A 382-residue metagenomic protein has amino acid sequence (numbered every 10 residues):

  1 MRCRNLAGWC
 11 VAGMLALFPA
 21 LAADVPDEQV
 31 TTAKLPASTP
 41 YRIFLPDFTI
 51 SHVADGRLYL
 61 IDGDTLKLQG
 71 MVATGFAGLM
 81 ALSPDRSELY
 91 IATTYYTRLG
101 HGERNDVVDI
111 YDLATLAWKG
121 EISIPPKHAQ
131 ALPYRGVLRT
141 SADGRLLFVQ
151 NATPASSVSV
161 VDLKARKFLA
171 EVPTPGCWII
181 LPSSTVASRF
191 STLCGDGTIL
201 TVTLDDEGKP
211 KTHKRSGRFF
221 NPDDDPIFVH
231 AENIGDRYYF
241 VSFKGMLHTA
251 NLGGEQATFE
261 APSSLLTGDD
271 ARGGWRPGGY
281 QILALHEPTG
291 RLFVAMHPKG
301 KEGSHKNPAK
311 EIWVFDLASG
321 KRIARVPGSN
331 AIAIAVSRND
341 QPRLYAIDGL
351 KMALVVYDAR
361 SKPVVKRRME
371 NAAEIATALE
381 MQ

Functional and structural regions predicted by a protein language model:
D24-E28, T65-V72, F76-G78, A117-A129 (+5 more regions): A short beta-strand motif characteristic of beta-propeller blades
P26-K34, T74-D85, A129-R139, P175-T185 (+4 more regions): Repeated scaffold domains used in trafficking and secretory/extracellular systems, primarily beta-propellers
A37-I50, A92-N105, V294-A309: Short, conserved, GDST-rich strand-edge loop motifs in beta-rich repeat architectures
T39-Y41, D85-S87, D143-R145, V186-S188 (+3 more regions): Short coil/turn segments that connect the beta-strands within blades of beta-propeller domains
T49-H52, Y95-G100, P154-A155, D196-I199 (+3 more regions): Short glycine/acidic-enriched loop and turn motifs that connect beta-strands
D62-T65, L113-T115, D162-R166, L204-E207 (+3 more regions): Short loop/turn segments that connect beta-strands within beta-propeller blades
T115-V158, A165-L181: Asp-box/WD-like beta-propeller blade repeats and closely related beta-sheet repeat scaffolds
W275-K321, R325-D340, A346: Loop/turn-rich, solvent-exposed surfaces of beta-rich toroidal or solenoidal domains
